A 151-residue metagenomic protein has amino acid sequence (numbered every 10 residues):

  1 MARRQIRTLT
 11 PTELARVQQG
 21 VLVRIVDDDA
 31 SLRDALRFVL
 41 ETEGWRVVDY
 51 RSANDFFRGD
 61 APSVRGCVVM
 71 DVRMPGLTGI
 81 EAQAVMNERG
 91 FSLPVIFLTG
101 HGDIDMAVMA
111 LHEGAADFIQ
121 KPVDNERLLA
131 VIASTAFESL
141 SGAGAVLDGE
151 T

Functional and structural regions predicted by a protein language model:
M1-R24, A30, R37, S52 (+2 more regions): Non-catalytic signal-transmission and effector/linker regions of two-component phosphorelay proteins
R33, P75-T78, T99, D103: The feature encodes the CheY-like receiver
D34-T42: Charged docking surfaces used in two-component/phosphorelay signaling
R51-S52, P75-E81: Acidic catalytic/metal-coordinating carboxylates
D55-R58, I80-S92, M109: Short amphipathic alpha-helix used as the core "switch/output" element in two-component signaling
S63-V69: Active-site beta3 strand of CheY-like receiver
D103-D105, I119-A133: C-terminal output helix
